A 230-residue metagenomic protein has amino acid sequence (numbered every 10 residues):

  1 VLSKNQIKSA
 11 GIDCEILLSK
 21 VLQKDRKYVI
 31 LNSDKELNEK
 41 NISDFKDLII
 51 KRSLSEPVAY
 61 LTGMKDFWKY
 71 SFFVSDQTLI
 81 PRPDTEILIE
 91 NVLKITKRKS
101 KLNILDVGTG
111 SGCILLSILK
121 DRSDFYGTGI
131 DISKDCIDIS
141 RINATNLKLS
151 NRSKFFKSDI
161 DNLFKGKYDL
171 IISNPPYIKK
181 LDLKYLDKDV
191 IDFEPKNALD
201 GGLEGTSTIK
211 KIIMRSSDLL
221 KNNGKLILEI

Functional and structural regions predicted by a protein language model:
V1-A10: Non-catalytic nucleic-acid substrate-recognition regions in nucleic-acid-modifying enzymes
A10-C14, N41-D44, P57, T208: Residue-level detector of well-ordered alpha-helical segments, enriched for hydrophobic/aromatic packing positions
S19-K94: Conserved AdoMet
P81, D106, G129, G201 (+1 more regions): Conserved SAM-binding loop
D84-Y185: Conserved SAM/SAH cofactor-binding pocket of Class I
V92, I118, V190, I212-S216: Class I S-adenosylmethionine-dependent transferase superfamily signal
Y177-T208: Mobile active-site "lid"/loop adjacent to the S-adenosyl-L-methionine
L203-I230: Conserved Class I SAM-dependent methyltransferase catalytic core
